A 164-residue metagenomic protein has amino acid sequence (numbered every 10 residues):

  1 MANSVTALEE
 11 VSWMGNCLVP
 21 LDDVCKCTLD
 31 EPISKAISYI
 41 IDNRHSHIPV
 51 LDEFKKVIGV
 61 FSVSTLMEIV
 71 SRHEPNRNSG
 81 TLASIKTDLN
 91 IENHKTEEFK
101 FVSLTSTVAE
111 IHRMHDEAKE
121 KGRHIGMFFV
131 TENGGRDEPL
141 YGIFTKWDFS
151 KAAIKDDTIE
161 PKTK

Functional and structural regions predicted by a protein language model:
A2-D23, S62-G126, T145-K164: Tandem CBS (Bateman) regulatory domains
G15-T65, I69: Conserved small-residue-rich
I40, I48-L66, H115, G122-D148: A glycine-centered beta-loop-beta connector
